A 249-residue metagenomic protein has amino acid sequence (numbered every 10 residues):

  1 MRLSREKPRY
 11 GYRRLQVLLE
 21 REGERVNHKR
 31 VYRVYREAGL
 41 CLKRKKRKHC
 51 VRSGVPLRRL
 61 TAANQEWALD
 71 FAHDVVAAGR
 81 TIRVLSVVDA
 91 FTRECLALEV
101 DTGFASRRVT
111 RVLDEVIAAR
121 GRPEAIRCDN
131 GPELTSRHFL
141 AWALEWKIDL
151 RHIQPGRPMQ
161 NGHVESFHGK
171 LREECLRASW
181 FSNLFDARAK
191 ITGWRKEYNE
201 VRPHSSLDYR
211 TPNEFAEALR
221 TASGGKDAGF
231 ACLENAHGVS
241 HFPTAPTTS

Functional and structural regions predicted by a protein language model:
M1-E66, R157-P158, T211-R220: Basic, flexible linker segments flanking DNA-binding modules in nucleic acid-interacting mobile-element proteins
R5-P8, R21, R59-T61, V76-A78 (+3 more regions): Conserved, non-catalytic sequence blocks in retroelement Pol enzymes and Pol-derived host proteins
K45-H49, A125-N130, E145-H163, S179-L184: RNase H-like polynucleotidyl transferase catalytic core
Q65-D74: Two-metal-ion RNase H-like nuclease active-site motif
V76, R80-T81, L98-R122, P132: Active-site beta-loop-alpha junctions of metal-dependent nucleic acid enzymes, especially the RNase H-like/DDE
D89-A90: Short, acidic, Ser/Thr-enriched surface-loop or helix-capping motifs
L113, R120-S136, G156-N161, R210-N213: Acidic/histidine-rich, metal-coordinating catalytic segments
L144-I148, G169-S249: C-terminal domain-tail junction helix/linker
